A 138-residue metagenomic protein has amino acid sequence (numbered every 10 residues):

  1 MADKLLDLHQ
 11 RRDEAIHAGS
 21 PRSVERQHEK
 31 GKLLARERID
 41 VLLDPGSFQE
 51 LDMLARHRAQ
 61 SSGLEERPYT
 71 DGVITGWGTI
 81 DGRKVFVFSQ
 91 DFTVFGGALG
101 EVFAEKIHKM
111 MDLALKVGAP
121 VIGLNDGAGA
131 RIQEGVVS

Functional and structural regions predicted by a protein language model:
M1-S138: Terminal-region recognition feature
